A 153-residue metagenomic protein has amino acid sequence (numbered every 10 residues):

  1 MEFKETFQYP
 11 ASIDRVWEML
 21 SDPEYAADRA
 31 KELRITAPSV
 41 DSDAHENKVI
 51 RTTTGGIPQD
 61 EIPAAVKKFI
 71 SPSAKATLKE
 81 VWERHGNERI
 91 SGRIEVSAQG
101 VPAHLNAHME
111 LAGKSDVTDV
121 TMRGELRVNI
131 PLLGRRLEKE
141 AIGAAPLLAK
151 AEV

Functional and structural regions predicted by a protein language model:
M1, P72-A74, A103: Residue-level preference for beta-strand/loop junctions
M1-E61, A65: Hydrophobic ligand-binding cavity/cleft-lining segments
F3, I35-P38, P63-A65, T77-L78 (+2 more regions): Short structured motifs
D28-R34, G86-E88, V101-P102: Short secondary-structure junctions
R51-T52, V81, I90-I142: Beta-strand/loop substructures that line and gate deep hydrophobic ligand-binding cavities in soluble
Q59-G86: Helix-adjacent hinge/juxtasegments
L147-V153: Long, compositionally biased interface segments
